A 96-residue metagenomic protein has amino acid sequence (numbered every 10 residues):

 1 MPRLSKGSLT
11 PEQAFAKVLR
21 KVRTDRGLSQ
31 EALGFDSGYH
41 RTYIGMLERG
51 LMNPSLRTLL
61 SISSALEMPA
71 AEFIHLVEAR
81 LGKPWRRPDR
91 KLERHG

Functional and structural regions predicted by a protein language model:
M1-P2, S64, I74-G96: Short, charged recognition helix plus adjacent turn of helix-turn-helix-like nucleic-acid-binding domains
P2-D25: A short, Lys/Arg-rich alpha-helix, primarily the initiator
K17-D36, S61, D89-R90, H95: Short basic helix-loop element that most often maps to the first helix and adjoining turn of HTH DNA-binding modules
L19, L33-G34, I44-L47, F73: Conserved hydrophobic/aromatic packing and binding residues within compact polymer-binding modules
G38-M52: Recognition helix of helix-turn-helix/homeodomain-like DNA-binding domains that insert into the DNA major groove
R57-E72: DNA major-groove recognition helix of helix-turn-helix/homeodomain DNA-binding modules
